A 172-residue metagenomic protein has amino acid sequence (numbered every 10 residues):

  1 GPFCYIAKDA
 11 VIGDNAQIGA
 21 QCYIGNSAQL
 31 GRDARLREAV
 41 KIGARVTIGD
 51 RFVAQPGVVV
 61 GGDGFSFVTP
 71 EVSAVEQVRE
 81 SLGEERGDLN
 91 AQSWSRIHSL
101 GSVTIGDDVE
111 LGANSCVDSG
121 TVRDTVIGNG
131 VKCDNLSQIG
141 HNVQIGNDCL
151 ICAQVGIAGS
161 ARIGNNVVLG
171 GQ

Functional and structural regions predicted by a protein language model:
G1-S73, L82-Q172: Structural signal for interior beta-strand "rungs" in well-ordered beta-sheet cores of soluble enzyme domains
E76-V78: Outer-membrane beta-barrel porins/channels
